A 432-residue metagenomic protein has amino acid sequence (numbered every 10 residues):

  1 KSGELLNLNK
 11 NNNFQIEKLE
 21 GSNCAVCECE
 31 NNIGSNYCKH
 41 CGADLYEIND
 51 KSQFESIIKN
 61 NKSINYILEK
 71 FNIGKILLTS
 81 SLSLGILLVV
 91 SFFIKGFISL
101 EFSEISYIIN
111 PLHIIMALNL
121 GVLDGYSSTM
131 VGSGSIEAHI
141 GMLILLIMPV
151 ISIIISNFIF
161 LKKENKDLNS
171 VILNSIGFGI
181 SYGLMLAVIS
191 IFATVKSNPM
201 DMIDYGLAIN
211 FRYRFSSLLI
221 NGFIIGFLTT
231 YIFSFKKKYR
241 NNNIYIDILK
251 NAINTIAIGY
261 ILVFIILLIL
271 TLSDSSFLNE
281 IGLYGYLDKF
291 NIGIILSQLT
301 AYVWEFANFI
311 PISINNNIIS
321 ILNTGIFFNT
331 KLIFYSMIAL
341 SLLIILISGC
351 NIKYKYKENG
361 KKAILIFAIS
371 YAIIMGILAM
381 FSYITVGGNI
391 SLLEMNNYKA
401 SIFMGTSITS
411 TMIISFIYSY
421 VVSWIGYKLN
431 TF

Functional and structural regions predicted by a protein language model:
K1-E55: Cys/His-rich metal-coordination motifs, chiefly Zn-binding "fingers/knuckles"
I48-F71: Intrinsically disordered, low-complexity cytosolic tails and juxtamembrane linkers of membrane/envelope proteins
S63-V89, K166-I180, Y245-I261, K357-I369: Alpha-helical transmembrane segments and their helix-start/interface "positive-inside/aromatic belt" motifs in integral
I67-I86, G134-K166, N221-N241, N329-K357 (+1 more regions): Transmembrane alpha-helical segments in integral membrane proteins
G74-M148, F192-Y213, T271-I338, A379-I414 (+1 more regions): Long, glycine/tryptophan/cysteine-rich extracytoplasmic
L84, L88, F92, G96 (+15 more regions): Transmembrane alpha-helical segments of multi-pass membrane transport proteins and ion-pumping complexes
K162-R240, L272-L283, Y356-F432: Alpha-helical transmembrane segments of multi-pass integral membrane proteins, characterized by long hydrophobic
K236-I295: Acidic, serine/threonine- and glycine-rich low-complexity intrinsically disordered segments that serve as flexible
